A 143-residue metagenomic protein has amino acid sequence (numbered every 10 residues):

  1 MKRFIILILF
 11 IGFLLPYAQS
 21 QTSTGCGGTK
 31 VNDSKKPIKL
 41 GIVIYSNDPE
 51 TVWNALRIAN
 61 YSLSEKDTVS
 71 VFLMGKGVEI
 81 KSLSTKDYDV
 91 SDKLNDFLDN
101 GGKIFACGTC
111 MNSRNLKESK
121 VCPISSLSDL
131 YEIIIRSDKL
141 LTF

Functional and structural regions predicted by a protein language model:
M1-G25: Bacterial Sec-dependent N-terminal signal peptides
K35-W53, V78-T85: Short, glycine-rich nucleotide/cofactor-binding loops
P37-K39, E65-S70, G102-K103, R136-K139: Loop/turn elements at helix/coil->beta-strand transitions in domains of secreted/extracellular proteins
V52-D67: Histidine-anchored nucleotide/phosphate-binding helix
A59, V69-G75, F105-G108: Short internal beta-strands
E65-D89, D96: Mature extracytoplasmic domains of secretory-pathway proteins
D87-R114: A glycine-rich helix N-cap at a beta->alpha junction
N100-F105, S119-L140: A short aromatic-anchored loop/beta-hairpin motif
